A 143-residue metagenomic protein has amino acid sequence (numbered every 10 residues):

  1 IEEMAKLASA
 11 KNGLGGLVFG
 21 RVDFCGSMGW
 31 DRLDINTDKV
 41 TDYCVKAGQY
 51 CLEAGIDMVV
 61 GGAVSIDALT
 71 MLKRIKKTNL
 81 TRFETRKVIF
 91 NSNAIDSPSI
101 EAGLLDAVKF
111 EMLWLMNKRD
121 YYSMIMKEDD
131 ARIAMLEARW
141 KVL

Functional and structural regions predicted by a protein language model:
I1-L143: Expand to "…catalyze enediolate/carbanion chemistry for C-C bond making/breaking, isomerization, decarboxylation
